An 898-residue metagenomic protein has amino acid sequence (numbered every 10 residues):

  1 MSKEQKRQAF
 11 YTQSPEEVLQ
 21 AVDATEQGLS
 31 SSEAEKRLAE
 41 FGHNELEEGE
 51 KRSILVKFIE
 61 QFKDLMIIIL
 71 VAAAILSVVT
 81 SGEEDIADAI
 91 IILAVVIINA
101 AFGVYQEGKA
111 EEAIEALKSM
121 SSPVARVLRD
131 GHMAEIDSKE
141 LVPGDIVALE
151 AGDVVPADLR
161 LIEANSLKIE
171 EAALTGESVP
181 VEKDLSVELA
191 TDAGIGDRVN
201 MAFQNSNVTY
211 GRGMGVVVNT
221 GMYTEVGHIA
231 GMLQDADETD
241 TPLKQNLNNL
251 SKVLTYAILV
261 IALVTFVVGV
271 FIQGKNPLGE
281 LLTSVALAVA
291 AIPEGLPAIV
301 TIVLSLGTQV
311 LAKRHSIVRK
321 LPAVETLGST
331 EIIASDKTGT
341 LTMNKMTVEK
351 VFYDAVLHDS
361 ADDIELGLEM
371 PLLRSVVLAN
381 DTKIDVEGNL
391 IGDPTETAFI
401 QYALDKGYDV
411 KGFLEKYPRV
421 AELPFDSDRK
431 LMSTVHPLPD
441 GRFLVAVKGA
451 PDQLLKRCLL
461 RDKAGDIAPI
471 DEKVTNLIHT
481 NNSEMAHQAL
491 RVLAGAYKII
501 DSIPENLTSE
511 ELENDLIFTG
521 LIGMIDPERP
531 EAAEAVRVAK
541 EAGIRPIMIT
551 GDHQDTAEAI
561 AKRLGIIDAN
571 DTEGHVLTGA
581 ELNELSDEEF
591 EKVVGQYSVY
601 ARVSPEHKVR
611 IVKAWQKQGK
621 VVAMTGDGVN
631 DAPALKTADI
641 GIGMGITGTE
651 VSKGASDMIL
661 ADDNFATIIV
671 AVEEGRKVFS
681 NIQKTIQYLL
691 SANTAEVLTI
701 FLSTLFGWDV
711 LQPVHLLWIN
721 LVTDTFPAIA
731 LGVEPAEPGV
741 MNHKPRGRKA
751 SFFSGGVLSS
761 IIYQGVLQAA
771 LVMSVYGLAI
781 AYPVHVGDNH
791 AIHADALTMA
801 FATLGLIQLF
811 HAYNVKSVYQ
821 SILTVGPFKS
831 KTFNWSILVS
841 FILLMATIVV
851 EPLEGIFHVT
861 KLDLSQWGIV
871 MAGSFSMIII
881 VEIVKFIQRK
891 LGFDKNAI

Functional and structural regions predicted by a protein language model:
M1-P745, A750-F753, V766, A781 (+3 more regions): Conserved cytosolic headpiece of P-type ATPases
T723, T798-A812: Generic alpha-helical transmembrane segments
S760-V775: Alpha-helical transmembrane segments of multi-pass integral membrane proteins
V786-A794: Interfacial segments at transmembrane-helix termini and the short loops linking adjacent helices
V815: A C-terminal functional module that forms or caps the active site or interfaces directly with catalytic machinery
